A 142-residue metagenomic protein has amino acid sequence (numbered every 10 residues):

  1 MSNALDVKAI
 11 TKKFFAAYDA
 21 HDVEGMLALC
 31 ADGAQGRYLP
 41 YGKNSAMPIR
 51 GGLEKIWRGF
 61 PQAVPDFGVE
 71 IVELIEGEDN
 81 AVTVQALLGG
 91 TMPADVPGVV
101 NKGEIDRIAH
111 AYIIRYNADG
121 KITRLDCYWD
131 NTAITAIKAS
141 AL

Functional and structural regions predicted by a protein language model:
M1-L142: C-terminal and inter-domain tail/linker signature
